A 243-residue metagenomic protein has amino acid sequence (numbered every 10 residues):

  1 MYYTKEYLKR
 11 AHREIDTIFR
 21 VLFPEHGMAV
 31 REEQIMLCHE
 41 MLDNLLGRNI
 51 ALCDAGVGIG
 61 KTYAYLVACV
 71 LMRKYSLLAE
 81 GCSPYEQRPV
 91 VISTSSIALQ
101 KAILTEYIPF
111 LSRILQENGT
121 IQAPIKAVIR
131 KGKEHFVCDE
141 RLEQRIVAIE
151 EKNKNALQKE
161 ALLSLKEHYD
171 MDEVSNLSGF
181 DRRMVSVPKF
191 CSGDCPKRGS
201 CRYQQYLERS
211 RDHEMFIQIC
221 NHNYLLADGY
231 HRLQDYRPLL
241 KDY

Functional and structural regions predicted by a protein language model:
Y2-R20, A29, S76-Q218, H222-L226: A substrate-engagement module of RecA-like helicase motors
M28-L45: N-terminal pre-P-loop "Q-motif" helix
H39-E40, Y63-L71: Contiguous, well-ordered alpha-helical segments that form the cores/surfaces of helical PPI scaffolds
G47-V67: Walker A/P-loop
G229, Q234-Y236: DNA-processing P-loop NTPase/helicase core
L239-Y243: SF2 helicase catalytic motif II
